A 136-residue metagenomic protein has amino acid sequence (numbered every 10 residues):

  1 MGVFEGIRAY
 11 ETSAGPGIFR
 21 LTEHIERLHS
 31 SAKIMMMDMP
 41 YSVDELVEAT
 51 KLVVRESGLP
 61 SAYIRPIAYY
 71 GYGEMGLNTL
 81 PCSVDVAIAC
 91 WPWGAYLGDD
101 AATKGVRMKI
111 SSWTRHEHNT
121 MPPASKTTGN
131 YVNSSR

Functional and structural regions predicted by a protein language model:
M1-Y41, E45-L52, M75-R136: Helix-start/capping segments and mature chain N-termini
L52-L59: Non-catalytic accessory segments adjacent to catalytic cores
L59-P60, A102: Short helix-terminating capping/connector loops at secondary-structure junctions
S61-A68: ATP-grasp fold ATP-binding core
Y69-E74: Short, internal active-site loops enriched in acidic
